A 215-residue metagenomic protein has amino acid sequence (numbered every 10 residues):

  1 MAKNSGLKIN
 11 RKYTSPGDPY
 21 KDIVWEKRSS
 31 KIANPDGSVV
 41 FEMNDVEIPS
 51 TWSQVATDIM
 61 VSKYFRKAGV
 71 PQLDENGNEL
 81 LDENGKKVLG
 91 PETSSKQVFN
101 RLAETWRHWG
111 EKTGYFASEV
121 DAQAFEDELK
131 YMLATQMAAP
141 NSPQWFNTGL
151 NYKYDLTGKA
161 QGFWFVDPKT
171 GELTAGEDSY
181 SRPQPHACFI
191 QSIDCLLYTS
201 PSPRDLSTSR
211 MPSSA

Functional and structural regions predicted by a protein language model:
M1-S200: Extended catalytic cores of very large enzyme megasubunits
Y198-A215: Single conserved hydrophobic/aromatic residue that forms the stacking wall/gate of nucleotide- or nucleobase-binding
